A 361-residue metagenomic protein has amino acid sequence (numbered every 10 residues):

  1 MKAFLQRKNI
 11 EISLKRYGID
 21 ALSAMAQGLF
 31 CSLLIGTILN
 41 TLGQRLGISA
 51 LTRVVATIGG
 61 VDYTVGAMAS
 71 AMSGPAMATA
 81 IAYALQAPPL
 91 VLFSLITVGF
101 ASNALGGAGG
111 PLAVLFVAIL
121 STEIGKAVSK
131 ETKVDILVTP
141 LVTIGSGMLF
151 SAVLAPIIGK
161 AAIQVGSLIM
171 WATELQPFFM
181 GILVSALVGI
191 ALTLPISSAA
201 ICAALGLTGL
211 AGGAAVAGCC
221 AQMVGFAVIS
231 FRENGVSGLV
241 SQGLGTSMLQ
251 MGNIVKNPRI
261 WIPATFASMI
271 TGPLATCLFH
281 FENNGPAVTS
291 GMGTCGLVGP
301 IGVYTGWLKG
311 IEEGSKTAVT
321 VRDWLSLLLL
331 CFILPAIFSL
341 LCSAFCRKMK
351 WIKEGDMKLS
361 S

Functional and structural regions predicted by a protein language model:
M1-S361: Pore-lining transmembrane helices
